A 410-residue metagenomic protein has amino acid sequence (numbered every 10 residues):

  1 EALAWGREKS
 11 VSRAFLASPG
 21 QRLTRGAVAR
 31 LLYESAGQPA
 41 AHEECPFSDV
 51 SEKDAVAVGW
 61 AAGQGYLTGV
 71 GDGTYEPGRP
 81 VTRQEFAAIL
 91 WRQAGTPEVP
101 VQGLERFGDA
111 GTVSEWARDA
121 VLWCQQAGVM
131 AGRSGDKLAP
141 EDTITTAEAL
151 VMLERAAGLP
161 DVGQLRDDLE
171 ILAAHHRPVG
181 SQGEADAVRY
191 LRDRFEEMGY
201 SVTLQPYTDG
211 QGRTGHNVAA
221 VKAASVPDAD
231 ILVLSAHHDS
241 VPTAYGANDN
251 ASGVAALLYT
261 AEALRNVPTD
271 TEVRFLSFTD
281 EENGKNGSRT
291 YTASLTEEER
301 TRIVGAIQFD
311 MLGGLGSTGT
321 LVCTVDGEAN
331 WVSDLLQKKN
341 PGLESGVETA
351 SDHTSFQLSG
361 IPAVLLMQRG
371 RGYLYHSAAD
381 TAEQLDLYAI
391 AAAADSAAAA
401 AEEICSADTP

Functional and structural regions predicted by a protein language model:
E1-A57, G63-Q84, R92-R118, A131-T146 (+1 more regions): Feature responds to low-complexity, polar/acidic, surface-exposed segments characteristic of secreted/exported proteins
A14-P19, C45-D49, T74-P77, F107-G111 (+9 more regions): Second-shell loop/turn segments in exported
L138, P178-G180, S201, T208-Q211 (+6 more regions): Solvent-exposed loop/turn segments at secondary-structure junctions within structured extracellular/periplasmic domains
P160-A185, D239-S240, I307-G314, R371-D380: N-terminal capping segment at the start of a domain
D168, T203-L204, A219-V221, I231-S235 (+6 more regions): Structural recognition of the beta-strand scaffold that forms the well-ordered cores of secreted hydrolase catalytic
E170-A223: A non-catalytic alpha/beta surface segment that caps or lines the substrate-entry region of metallo-dependent hydrolase
S240-K339, S345-T349, H353: Acidic/histidine-rich catalytic neighborhood of metal-dependent amide-processing enzymes
L312-P410: Active-site-adjacent substrate-binding region of metalloamidase/peptidase-like peptide-processing proteins
